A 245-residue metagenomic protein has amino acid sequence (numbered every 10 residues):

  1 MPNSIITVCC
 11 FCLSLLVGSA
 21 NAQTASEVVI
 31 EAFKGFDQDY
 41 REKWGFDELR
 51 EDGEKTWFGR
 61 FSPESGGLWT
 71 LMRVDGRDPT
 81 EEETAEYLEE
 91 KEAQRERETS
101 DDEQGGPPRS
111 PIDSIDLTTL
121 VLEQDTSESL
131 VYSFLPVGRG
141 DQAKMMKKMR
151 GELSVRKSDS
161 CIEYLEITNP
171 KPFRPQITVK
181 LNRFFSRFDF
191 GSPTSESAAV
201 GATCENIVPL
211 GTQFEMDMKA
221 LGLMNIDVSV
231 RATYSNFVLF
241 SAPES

Functional and structural regions predicted by a protein language model:
M1-I6: Positively charged n-region of N-terminal signal peptides that target proteins for export
T7-L16: Bacterial N-terminal signal peptides
A22-M149, C161, T168-L181, T194 (+1 more regions): Structured extracytoplasmic
G151-R156, F185-A202: Extended lipid/amphipathic-ligand handling interfaces
L165, T212-F214: Beta-strand-dense domains in secreted/periplasmic systems and polymorphic toxin scaffolds
V208-L210: RNase H-like DDE/DDD metal-dependent nuclease/strand-transfer catalytic core used by mobile genetic elements
